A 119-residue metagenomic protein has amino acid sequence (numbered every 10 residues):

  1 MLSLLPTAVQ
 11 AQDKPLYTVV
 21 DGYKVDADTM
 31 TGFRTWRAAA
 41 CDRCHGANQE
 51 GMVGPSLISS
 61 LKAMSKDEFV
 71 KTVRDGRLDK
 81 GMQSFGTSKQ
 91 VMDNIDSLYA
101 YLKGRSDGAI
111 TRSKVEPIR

Functional and structural regions predicted by a protein language model:
M1-L4: Bacterial N-terminal signal peptides
P6-A8: N-terminal signal peptide c-region/cleavage motif recognized by signal peptidases
Q12-M30, A38-A39, K80-R119: Flexible coil segments in periplasmic/lumen-exposed cytochrome c-class electron-transfer proteins
Y23, A27-R34, G46-T87: Gly/Gly-Pro-rich "capping" loops immediately C-terminal to redox-active cysteine motifs in periplasmic/lumenal
C41-C44: Short cysteine clusters
